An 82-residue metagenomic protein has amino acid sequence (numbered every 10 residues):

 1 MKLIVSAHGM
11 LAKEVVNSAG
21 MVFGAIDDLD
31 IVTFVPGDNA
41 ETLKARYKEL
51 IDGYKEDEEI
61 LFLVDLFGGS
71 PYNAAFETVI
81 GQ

Functional and structural regions predicted by a protein language model:
K2-Q82: N-terminal loops that bind phosphate or other acidic moieties and the adjacent beta-alpha structural core
